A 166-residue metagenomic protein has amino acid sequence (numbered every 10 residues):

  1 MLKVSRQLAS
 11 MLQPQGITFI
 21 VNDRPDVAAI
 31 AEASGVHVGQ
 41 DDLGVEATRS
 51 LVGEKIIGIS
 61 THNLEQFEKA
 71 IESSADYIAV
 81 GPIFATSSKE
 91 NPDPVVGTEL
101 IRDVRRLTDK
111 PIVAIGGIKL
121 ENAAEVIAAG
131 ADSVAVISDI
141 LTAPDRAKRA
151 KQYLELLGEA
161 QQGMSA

Functional and structural regions predicted by a protein language model:
M1-I20, L43-H62, N91-A114, K119-L120 (+1 more regions): Alpha-helix-loop-beta-strand connector modules within alpha/beta enzyme cores
G16, E65, I140-A143: A general, composition-driven signal for non-globular sequence regions
F19-S34, H62-S74, L107-T108, V113-A114 (+2 more regions): Catalytic cores of alpha/beta
I30-A33, V38, I59-R106: Glycine/Thr-rich beta-alpha phosphate-binding loop at enzyme active sites
Q40-T48, A79-P92, A123-L156: Glycine-rich phosphate-binding active-site loops on the catalytic face of alpha/beta enzymes
